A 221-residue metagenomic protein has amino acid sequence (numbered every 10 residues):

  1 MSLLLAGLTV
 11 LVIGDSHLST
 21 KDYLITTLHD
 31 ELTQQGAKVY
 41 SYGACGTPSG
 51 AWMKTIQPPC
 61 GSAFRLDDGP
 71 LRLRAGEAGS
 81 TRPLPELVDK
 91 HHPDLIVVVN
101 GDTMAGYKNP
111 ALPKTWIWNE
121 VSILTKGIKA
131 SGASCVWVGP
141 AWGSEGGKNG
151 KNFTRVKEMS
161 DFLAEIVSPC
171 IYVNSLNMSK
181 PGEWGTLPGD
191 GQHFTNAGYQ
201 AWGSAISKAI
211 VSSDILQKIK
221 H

Functional and structural regions predicted by a protein language model:
L5-T9: A short, charged/proline- and glycine-enriched loop that marks the coil->beta-strand transition at the N-terminal
V10-I13, H17-A111: Conserved SGNH/GDSL esterase-like catalytic core that processes O-acyl groups on lipids and polysaccharides
V12-S19, K108-K114, E145-G150, P188-H193: Second-shell loop/turn segments in exported
L18, D22, H29, T33-Q34 (+5 more regions): Sec-exported extracytoplasmic/periplasmic mature domains
V97-G106, L124-K157: Active-site segments of SGNH/GDSL-like serine hydrolases that catalyze O-acetyl group transfer/hydrolysis on lipids
L112-S122, N152-M159: Charged helix-capping and loop-helix junction motifs
A141-H221: Catalytic His-Asp segment of secreted/periplasmic serine-dependent ester chemistry enzymes
